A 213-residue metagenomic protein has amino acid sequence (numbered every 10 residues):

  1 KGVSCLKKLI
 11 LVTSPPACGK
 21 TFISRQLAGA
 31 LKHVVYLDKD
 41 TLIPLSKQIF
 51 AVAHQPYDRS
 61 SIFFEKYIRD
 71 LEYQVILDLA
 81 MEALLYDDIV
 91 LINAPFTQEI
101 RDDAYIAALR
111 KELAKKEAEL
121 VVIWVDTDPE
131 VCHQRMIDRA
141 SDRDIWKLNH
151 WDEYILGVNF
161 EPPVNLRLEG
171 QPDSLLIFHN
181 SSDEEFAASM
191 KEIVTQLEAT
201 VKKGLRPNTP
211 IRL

Functional and structural regions predicted by a protein language model:
V12: Hydrophobic anchor at the beta1->P-loop junction of P-loop NTPases
P15: P-loop (Walker A) phosphate-binding loop of NTP-binding proteins
C18: ATP-binding Walker
T21: Walker A/P-loop
R25-V75, M81: Conserved substrate/cofactor phosphate-moiety recognition/catalytic segment in nucleotide-dependent phosphotransferases
Y67-K116: Glycine-rich phosphate-binding loop used to anchor ATP phosphates in small-molecule kinases, encompassing both
K115-M136: Conserved phosphate-donor/acceptor-positioning beta-strand/loop module used by diverse small-molecule
D126, I137-M190, N208, L213: Small-molecule kinase domains that catalyze NTP-dependent phosphoryl transfer to phosphate-bearing small molecules
